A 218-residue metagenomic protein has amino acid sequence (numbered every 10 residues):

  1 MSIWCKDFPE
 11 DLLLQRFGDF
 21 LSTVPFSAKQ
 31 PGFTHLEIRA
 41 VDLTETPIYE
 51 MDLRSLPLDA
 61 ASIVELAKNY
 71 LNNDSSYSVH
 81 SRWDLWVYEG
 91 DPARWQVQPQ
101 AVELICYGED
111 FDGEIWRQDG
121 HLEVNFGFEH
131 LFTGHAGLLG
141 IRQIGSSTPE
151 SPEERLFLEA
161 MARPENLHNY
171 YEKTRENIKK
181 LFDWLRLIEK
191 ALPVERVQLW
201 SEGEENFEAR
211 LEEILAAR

Functional and structural regions predicted by a protein language model:
M1-P31: N-terminal ordered "arm"
W4, W83-W86, W95, W116 (+2 more regions): A residue-identity detector for tryptophan
W4-K6, R39-V41, R54, G127 (+1 more regions): A structural detector for beta-sheet-dominated domains
K6, E10-L13, L56, A60 (+3 more regions): Intrinsic-disorder-associated interaction segments
R16-A28, A67-D74, L181-L192, R196: Hydrophobic, Leu/Ile/Phe/Ala-enriched alpha-helical segments that form helix-helix packing faces
T23-G108, P164-N166: Short, intrinsically disordered low-complexity segments
L104-D119: Short edge beta-strands and adjacent turn/loop segments
Q118, E123-R218: Acidic, proline/glycine-rich low-complexity IDRs
